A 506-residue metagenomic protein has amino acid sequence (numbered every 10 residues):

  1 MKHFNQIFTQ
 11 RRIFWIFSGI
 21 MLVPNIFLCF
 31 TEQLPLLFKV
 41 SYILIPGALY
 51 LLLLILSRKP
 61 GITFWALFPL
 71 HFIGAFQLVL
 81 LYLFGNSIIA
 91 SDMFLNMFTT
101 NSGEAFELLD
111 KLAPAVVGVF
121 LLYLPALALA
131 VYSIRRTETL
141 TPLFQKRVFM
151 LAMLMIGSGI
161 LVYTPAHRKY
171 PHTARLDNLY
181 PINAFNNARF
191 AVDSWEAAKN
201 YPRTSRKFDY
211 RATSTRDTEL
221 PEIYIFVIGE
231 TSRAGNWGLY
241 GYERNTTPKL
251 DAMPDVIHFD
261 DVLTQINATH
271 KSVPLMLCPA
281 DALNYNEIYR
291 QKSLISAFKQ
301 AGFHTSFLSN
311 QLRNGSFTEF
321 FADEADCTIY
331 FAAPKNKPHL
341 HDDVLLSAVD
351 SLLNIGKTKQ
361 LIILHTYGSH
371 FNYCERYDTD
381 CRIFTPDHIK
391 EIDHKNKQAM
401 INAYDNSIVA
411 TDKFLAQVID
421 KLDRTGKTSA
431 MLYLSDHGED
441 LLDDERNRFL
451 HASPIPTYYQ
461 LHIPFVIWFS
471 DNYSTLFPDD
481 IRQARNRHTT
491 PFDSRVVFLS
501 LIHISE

Functional and structural regions predicted by a protein language model:
K2-L179: Transmembrane and membrane-interface helices of multi-pass, inner-membrane envelope-modifying transferases
Y50, S347-D350, H388-M431, F492-D493: A long, amphipathic alpha-helix that forms part of the scaffold/cap immediately adjacent to metal-dependent active
G103, P248, Y289-K292, S296 (+6 more regions): A structural signal for well-ordered alpha-helical segments within the folded catalytic domains of diverse enzymes
G157-F226, T231-E391, L499-L501, S505: Active-site-proximal alpha/beta segments of enzymes that process anionic O-linked groups
I225-F226, S407-L450, F498-L501: Metal-dependent active-site segment of extracytoplasmic phospho-/sulfohydrolases and closely related
G241-N245, K427-T428, L434-F477: Histidine-centered active-site microenvironments of extracellular/periplasmic hydrolases and transferases
K299, Y473, P478-S505: Non-catalytic, well-ordered alpha-helical segments in soluble enzyme domains
F307-S309, L361-G368, D405-I408, A430-S435 (+1 more regions): Short beta-strand segments
